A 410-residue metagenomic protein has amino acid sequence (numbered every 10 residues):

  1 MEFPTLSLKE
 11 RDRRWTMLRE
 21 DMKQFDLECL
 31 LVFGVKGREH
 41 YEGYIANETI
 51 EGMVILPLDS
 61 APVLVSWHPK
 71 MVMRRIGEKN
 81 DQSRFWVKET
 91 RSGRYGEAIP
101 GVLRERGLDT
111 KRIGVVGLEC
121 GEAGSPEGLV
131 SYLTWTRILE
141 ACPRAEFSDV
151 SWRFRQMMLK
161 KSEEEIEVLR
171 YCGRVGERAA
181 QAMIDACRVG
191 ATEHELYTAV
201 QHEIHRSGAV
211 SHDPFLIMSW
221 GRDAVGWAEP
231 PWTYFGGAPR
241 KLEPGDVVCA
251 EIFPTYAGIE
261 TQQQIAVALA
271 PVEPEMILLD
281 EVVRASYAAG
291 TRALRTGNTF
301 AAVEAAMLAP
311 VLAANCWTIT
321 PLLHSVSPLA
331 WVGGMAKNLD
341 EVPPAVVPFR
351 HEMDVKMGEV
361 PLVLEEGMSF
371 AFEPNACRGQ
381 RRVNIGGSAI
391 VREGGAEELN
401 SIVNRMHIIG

Functional and structural regions predicted by a protein language model:
M1-G410: Active-site neighborhoods and metal-handling regions in enzymes and metal-associated proteins
